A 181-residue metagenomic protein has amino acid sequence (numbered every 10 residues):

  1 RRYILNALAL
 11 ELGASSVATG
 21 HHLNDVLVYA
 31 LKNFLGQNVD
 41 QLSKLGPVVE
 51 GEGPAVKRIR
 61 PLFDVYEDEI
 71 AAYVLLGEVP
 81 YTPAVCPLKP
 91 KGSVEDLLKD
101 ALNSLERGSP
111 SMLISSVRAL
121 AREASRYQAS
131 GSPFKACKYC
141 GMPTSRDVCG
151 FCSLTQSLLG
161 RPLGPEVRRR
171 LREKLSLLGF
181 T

Functional and structural regions predicted by a protein language model:
R1-E69, R146, F151-L171: Active-site adenylate/phosphate-handling loop in enzymes that bind or generate adenylated species
V26, S116, L120-E123: AAA+ P-loop ATPase catalytic core
I59-P61, A84-V85, C137: Thr-Gly-centered strand-to-loop micro-motif
V65-R118: Mid-to-C-terminal catalytic subdomains of enzymes that bind/position adenosyl phosphate moieties or nucleic-acid
R122-P133, Y139-T144: Short, flexible, mixed-charge glycine/proline-rich loop motifs that serve as phosphate/nucleic-acid-contacting
A136-C140, C149-C152: Short cysteine-rich clusters marking metal-coordination/redox-active sites
R168-T181: Short Fe-S-cluster ligation motifs
